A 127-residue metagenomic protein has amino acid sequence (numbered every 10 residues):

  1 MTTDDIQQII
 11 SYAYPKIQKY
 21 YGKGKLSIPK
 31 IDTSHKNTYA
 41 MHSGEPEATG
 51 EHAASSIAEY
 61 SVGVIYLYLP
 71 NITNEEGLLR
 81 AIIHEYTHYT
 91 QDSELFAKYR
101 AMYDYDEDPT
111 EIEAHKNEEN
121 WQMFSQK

Functional and structural regions predicted by a protein language model:
M1-T49, G63: A metal-dependent hydrolase signature that marks the N-terminal structural subdomain at the beginning of catalytic folds
T3-I10, Y14, I83, E107-E111 (+1 more regions): A structural signal for well-ordered alpha-helical scaffolds and beta->alpha junctions
K36, I72-T73, W121-Q122: Short, solvent-exposed loop/turn segments at secondary-structure junctions
M41-E76, S93: Active-site scaffold of zinc-dependent metalloenzymes
E76-R80, D92-M123: Post-HEXXH active-site segment of zinc metalloproteases
I83-Q91: Short active-site segment of divalent metal-dependent hydrolases/proteases that encodes the spacing between
Q126-K127: Charge-dense, low-complexity polyampholytic segments
